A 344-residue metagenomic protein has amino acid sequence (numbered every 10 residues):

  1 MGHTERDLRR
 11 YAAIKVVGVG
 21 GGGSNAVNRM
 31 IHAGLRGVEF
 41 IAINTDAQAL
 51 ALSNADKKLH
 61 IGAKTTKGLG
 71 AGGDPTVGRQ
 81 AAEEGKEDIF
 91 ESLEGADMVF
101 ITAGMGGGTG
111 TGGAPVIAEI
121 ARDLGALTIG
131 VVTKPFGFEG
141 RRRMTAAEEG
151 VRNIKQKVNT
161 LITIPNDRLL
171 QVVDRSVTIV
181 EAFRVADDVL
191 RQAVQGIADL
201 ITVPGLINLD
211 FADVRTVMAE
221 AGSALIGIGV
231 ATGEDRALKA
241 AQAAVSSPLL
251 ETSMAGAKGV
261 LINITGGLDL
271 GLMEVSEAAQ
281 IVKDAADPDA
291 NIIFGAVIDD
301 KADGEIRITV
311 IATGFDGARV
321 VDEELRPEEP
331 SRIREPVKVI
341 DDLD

Functional and structural regions predicted by a protein language model:
M1-D344: Tubulin/FtsZ superfamily GTPase core signature
